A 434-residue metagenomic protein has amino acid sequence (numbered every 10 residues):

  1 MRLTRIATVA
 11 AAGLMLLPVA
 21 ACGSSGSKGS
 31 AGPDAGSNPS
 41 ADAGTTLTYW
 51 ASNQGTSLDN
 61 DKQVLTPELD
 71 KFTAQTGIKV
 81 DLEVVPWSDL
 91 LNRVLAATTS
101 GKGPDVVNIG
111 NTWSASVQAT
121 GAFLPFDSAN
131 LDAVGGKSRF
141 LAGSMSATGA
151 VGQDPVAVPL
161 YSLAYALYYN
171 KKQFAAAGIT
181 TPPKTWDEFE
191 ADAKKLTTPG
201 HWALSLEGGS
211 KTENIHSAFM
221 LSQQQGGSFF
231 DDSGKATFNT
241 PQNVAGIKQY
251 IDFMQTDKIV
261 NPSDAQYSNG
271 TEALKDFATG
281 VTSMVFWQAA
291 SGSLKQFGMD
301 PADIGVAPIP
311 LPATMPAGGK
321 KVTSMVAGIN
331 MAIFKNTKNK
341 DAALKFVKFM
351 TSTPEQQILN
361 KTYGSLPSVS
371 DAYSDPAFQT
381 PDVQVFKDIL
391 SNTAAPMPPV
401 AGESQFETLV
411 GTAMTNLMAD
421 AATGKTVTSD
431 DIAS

Functional and structural regions predicted by a protein language model:
R2-G13, P18-A115, T426: Conserved N-terminal structural module of periplasmic/extracytoplasmic solute-binding proteins
A41, N111-A164, N214, Q224: Hinge/lid segment of periplasmic solute-binding proteins
K71-F140, A175-A177, T181-K184, K275-M284 (+1 more regions): Extracytoplasmic "Venus flytrap"/periplasmic binding protein-like
V80, A175, L390-S434: Conserved C-terminal helix/tail region of periplasmic/extracytoplasmic solute-binding proteins
V151-L160, Y165, D187-Q242, A273 (+1 more regions): Extracytoplasmic/periplasmic solute-binding protein
A193-T197, K235-D264: Glycine-centered hinge/linker elements that transmit conformational signals in sensory and ligand-binding systems
K248-K338: Extracytoplasmic/periplasmic substrate-binding proteins
I304, L311, N360-T412: Long, aromatic- and glycine/proline-rich binding clefts that accommodate carbohydrate-like moieties
